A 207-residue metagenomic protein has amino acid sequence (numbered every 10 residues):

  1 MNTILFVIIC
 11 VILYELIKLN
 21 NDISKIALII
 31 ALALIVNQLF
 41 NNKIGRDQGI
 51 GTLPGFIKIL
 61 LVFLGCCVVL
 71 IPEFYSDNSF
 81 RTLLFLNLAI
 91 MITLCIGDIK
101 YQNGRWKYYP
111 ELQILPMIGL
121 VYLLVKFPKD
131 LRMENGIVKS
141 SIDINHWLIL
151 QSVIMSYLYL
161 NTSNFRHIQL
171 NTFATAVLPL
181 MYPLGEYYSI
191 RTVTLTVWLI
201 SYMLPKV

Functional and structural regions predicted by a protein language model:
M1-E111, V207: N-terminal topogenic module of multi-pass integral membrane proteins
V7, V11, Y122, W198-S201: Alpha-helical transmembrane segments
S79-T194: Generic multipass alpha-helical transmembrane bundles of integral membrane proteins
S189-V207: C-terminal structured domain segments
